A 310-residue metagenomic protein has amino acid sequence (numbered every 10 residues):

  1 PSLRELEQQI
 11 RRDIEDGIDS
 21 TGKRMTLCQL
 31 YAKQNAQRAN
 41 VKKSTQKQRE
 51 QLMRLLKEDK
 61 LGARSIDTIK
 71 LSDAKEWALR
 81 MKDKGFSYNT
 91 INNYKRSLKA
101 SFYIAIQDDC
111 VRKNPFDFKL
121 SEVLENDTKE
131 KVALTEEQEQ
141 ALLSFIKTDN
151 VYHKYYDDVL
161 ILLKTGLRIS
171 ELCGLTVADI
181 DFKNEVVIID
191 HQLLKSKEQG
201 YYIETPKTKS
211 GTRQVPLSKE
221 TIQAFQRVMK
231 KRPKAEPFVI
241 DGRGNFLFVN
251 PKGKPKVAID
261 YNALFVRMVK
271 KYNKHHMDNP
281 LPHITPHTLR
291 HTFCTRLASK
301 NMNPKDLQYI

Functional and structural regions predicted by a protein language model:
P1-T21, T208: Short, surface-exposed polybasic/aromatic micro-patch for ligand or macromolecular engagement
R12-D16, Q29-G85, S101-I104: Basic/aromatic-enriched alpha-helical hairpins
L27, T45, R49, K70 (+8 more regions): Hydrophobic (often cysteine-bearing) scaffold residues that line and stabilize catalytic clefts of nucleotide/cofactor
K82, R96, L162-K164, A298-S299: Short amphipathic helical patch at the helix-1/turn junction of helix-turn-helix
Y88, S144-Y155, T165, V215 (+3 more regions): Short, basic (Lys/Arg/His-rich) helix/loop patches that form interaction surfaces in the mid-to-C-terminal regions
N92, Q107, V111-L175, K183 (+3 more regions): Basic, Lys/Arg- and aromatic-enriched nucleic-acid-binding interface segment
I106-P115, F182-N184, H191, M229-V239 (+1 more regions): Proline-centered turn/helix-capping motifs that create local helix->coil transitions or kinks
L175-P233: Conserved tyrosine-mediated DNA breakage-rejoining catalytic core shared by Y-recombinases
